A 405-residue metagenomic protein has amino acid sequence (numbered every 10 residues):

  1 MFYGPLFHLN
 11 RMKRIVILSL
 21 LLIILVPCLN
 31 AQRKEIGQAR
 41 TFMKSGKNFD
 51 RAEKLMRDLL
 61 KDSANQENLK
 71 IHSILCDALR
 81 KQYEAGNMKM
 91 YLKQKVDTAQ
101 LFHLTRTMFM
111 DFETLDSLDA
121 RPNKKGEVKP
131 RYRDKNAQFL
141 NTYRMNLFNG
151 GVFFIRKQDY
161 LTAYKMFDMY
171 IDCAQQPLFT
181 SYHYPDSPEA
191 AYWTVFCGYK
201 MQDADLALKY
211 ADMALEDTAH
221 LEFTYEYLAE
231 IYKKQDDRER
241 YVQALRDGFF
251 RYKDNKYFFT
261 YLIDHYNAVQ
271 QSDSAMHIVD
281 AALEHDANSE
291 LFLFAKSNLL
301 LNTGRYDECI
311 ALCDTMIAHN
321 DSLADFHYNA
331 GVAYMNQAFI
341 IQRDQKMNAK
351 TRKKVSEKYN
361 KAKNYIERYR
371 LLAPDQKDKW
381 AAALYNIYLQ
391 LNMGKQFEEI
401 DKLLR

Functional and structural regions predicted by a protein language model:
Q32-L92, V96-T98: Start-of-domain marker
Q38, L75, Q82, Y143 (+8 more regions): Structural register within alpha-helical repeat arrays
F42, L79, F154, G198 (+6 more regions): Residue at a conserved register position within TPR or TPR-like alpha-solenoid repeats
S63-Q66, Q175, A219, K253-D254 (+3 more regions): Short coil turns that delineate tetratricopeptide repeat
L69-I71, F179-T180, A190, T224 (+4 more regions): TPR alpha-solenoid repeat register
A78-K157, C173-E189, M335-Y365: Short coil/linker segments at helix-helix boundaries
